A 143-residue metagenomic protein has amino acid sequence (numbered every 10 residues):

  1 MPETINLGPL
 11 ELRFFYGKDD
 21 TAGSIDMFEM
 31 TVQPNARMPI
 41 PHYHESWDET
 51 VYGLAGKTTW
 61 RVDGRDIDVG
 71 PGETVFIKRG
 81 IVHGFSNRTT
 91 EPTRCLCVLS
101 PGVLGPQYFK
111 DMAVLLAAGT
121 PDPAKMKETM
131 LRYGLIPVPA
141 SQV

Functional and structural regions predicted by a protein language model:
I5-P41, W47-D48: A short glycine-rich, His/Asp/Glu-containing loop-to-beta-strand
N6, F14, C97, P137-P139: Structural signal for conserved beta-strand scaffold positions within catalytic alpha/beta enzyme cores
G8, R61-R65: Short strand-coil-strand connectors
E29-Q33, Y43-R61, V98: Short, conserved beta-strand element in jelly-roll/cupin
G64-V82: Short acidic-glycine-tyrosine-enriched beta hairpin
R79-P106: Ligand-binding loop in jelly-roll beta-barrel domains
K110-V143: Acidic/histidine-enriched, glycine/proline-rich intrinsically disordered or flexible terminal extensions
